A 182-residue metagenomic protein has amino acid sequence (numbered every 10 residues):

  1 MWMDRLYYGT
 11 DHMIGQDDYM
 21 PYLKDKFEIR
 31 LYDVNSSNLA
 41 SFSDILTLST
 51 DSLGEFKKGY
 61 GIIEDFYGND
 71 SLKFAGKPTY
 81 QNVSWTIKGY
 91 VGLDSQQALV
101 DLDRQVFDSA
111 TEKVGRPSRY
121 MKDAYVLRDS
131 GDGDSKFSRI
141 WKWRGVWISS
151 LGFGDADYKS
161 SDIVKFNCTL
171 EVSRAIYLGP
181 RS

Functional and structural regions predicted by a protein language model:
M1-S182: Glycine-rich, low-complexity intrinsically disordered segments
